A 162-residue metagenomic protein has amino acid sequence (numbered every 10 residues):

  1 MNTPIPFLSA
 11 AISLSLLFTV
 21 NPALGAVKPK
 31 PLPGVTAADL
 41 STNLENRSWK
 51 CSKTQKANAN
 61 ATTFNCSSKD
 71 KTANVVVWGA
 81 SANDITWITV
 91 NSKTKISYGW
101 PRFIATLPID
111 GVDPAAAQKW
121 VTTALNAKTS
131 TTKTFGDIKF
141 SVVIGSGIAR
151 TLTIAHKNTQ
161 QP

Functional and structural regions predicted by a protein language model:
M1-A10: Bacterial N-terminal signal peptides that target proteins for export
S9-T19: Bacterial N-terminal signal peptides
N21-Q55, I85-I88, I96-W100: Short helix/turn-capping signatures at newly exposed starts of structured segments
L24, N46-N60, G111-I138: Short glycine-rich, low-complexity/disordered patches
C51-N83: N-terminal, post-signal-peptide region of Sec/Tat-exported proteins
V76-L125: Long, charged/polar, surface-exposed segments that mediate recognition or autoinhibition
T131-K157: Short, exposed beta-strand-loop hairpins at the edges of beta-sheets in extracellular/periplasmic proteins
Q160-P162: Short, solvent-exposed mixed-charge patches
